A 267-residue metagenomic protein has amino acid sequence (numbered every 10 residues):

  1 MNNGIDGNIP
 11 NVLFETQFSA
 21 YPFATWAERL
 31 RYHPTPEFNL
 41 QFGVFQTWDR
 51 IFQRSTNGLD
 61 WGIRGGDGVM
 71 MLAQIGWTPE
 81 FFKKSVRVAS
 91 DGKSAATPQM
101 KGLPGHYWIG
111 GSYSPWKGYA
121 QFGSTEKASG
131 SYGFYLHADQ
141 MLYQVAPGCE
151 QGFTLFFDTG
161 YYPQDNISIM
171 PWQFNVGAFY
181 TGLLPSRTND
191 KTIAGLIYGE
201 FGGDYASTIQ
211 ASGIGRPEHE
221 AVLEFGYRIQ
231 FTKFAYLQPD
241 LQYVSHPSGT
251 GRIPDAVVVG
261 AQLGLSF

Functional and structural regions predicted by a protein language model:
M1-A73, Q210, G215-R216: Surface-exposed coil loops of outer-membrane beta-barrel proteins
F18-A20, W61-D67, S124-Y132, N166-M170 (+2 more regions): Replace "Gram-negative outer membrane beta-barrel proteins" with "bacterial and organellar outer membrane beta-barrel
E28, A73-I75, L136, L155 (+4 more regions): Membrane-embedded beta-strands of outer-membrane beta-barrel proteins, especially the hydrophobic/small aromatic
Y32-P34, W77-P79, Q140-L142, Y180-G182 (+2 more regions): Residue-level signature of outer-membrane beta-barrel architecture
E37, E80-H106, Y143-F153, G182-K191 (+1 more regions): Short loop/turn motifs that connect adjacent beta-strands in outer-membrane beta-barrel proteins
L40-Q46, G105-P115, F153-Y161, F174-V176 (+2 more regions): Transmembrane beta-barrel strands of outer-membrane/channel proteins
T47-H137, V145: Surface-exposed beta-loop-beta
D255-F267: Outer-membrane beta-barrel "beta-signal"
